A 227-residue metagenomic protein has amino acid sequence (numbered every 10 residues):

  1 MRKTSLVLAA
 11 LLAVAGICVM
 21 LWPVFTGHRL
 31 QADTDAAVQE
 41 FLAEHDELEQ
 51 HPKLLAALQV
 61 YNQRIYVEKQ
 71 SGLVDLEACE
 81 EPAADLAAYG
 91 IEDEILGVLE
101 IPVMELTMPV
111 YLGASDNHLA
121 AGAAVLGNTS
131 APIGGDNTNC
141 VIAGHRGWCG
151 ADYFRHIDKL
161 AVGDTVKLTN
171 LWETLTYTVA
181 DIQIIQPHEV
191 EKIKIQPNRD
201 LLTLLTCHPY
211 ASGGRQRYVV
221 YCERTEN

Functional and structural regions predicted by a protein language model:
M1-A13: N-terminal Sec-pathway targeting helices
L12-A161, T165-N227: Solvent-exposed, non-transmembrane regions of membrane-associated and secreted proteins
